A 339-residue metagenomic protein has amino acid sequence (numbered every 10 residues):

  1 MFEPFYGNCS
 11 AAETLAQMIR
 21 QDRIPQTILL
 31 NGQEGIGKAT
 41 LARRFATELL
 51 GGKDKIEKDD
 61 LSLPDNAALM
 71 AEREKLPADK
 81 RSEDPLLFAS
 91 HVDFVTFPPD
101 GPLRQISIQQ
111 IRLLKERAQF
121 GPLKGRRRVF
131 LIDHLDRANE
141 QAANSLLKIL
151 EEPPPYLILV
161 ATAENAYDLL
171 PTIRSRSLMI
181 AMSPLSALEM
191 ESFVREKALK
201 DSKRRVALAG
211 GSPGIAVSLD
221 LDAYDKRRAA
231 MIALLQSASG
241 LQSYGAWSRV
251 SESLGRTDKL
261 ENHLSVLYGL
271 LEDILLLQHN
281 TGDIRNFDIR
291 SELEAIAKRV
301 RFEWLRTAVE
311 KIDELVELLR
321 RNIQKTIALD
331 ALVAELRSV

Functional and structural regions predicted by a protein language model:
M1-E48, G52-P85, P155-I158, E164-V339: Charged, glycine-rich active-site and insertion segments that engage polyanionic ligands
E13-I19, D84-P85, I108-V129, K148: Conserved alpha-helical scaffold flanking the Walker A/P-loop in AAA+ ATPase domains
N31, T96-G101: A short hydrophobic beta-strand->loop->alpha-helix junction that borders the nucleotide-binding pocket of P-loop NTPases
D100-I108, L135, M179: Flexible beta-alpha connector loops of hexameric P-loop NTPases
A118, H134-A138, A166: Conserved Walker B
Q119, N144-I158: Conserved catalytic/switch belt of AAA+ P-loop NTPases
F130-D133, L146, L157-A163: Structural recognition of the conserved hydrophobic beta-strand(s) that form the central parallel beta-sheet of P-loop
N139-Q141, P171: Conserved D-loop-proximal element of ABC-family nucleotide-binding domains
